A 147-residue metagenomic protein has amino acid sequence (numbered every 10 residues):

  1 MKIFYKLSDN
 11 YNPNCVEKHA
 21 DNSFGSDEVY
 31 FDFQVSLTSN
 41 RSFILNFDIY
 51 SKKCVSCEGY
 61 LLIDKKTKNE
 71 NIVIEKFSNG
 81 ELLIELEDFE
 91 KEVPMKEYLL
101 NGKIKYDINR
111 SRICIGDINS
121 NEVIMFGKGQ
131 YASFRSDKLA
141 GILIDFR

Functional and structural regions predicted by a protein language model:
M1-D32, S36, L45, C57-R110: Intrinsic disorder/low-complexity detector
D27-S42, N119-K128: A cross-kingdom feature marking solvent-exposed beta-strand/loop segments within repeated, beta-rich binding/scaffold
I44-D48, K52, A132-F134: Amphipathic N-proximal alpha-helical interface segments
N46, C57-E58, C114-G116, I142-L143: Beta-strand residues in well-ordered beta-sheet regions across diverse protein folds
Y50, Y60-L62, I118, F146-R147: Short, flexible beta-strand-to-coil junctions
K52-C54, N109-I113, L139: Hydrophobic residues embedded in beta-strands of well-ordered beta-sheets
N109-V123: A conserved acidic, glycine/proline-rich C-terminal tail/linker
S120-R147: Mixed-charge, glycine-accented linear interaction segment located at domain edges/termini
